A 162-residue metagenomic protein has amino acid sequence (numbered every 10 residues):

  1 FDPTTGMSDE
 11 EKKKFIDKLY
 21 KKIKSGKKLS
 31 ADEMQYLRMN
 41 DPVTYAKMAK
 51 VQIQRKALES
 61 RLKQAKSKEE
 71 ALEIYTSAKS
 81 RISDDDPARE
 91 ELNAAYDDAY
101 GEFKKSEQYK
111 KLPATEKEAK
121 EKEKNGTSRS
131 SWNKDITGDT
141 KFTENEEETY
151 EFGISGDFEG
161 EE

Functional and structural regions predicted by a protein language model:
F1-E162: Type III/flagellar secretion export determinants
